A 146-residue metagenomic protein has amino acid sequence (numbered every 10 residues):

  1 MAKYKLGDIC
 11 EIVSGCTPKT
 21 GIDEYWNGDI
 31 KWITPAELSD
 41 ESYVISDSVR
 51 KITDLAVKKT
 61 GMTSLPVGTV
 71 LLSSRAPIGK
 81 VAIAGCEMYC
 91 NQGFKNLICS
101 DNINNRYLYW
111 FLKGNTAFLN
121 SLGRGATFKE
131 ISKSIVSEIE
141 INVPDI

Functional and structural regions predicted by a protein language model:
M1-C16, W32, E138, N142-I146: Non-catalytic DNA-recognition/assembly elements of restriction-modification systems
A2, N104, F128: Hydrophobic (often cysteine-bearing) scaffold residues that line and stabilize catalytic clefts of nucleotide/cofactor
G7-C10, T20-A56: DNA target-recognition patches
K19-I22, I83-A84, L108, R124: Short beta-alpha junctions and helix-cap segments that line functional grooves
T34-P35, V49-K113, S132: A short beta-sheet element
L38-S39, P77-I78, F118: Active-site/binding-pocket entry motifs
G114-N142: Specificity-determining recognition surfaces
